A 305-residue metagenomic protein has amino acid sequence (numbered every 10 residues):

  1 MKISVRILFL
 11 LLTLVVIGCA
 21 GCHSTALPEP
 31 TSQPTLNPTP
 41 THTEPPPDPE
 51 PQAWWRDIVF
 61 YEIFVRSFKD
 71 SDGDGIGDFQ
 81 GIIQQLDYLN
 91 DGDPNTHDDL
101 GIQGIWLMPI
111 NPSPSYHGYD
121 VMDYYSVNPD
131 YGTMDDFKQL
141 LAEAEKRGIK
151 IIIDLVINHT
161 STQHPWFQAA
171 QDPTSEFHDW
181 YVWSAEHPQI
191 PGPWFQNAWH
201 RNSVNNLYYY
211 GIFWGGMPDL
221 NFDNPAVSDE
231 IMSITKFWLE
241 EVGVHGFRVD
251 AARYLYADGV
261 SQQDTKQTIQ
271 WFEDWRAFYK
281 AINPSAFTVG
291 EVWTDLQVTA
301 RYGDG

Functional and structural regions predicted by a protein language model:
M1-P28: Secretory targeting signatures
C19-G305: Active-site and adjacent substrate-binding regions of carbohydrate-active enzymes
